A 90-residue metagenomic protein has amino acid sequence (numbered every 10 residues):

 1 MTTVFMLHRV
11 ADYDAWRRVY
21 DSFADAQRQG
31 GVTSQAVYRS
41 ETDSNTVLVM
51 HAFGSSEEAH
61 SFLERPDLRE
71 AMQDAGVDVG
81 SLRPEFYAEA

Functional and structural regions predicted by a protein language model:
M1-E70, D74-A90: Short S/T/G/P-rich N-terminal loop/turn motif that feeds into the first structured element of a domain
